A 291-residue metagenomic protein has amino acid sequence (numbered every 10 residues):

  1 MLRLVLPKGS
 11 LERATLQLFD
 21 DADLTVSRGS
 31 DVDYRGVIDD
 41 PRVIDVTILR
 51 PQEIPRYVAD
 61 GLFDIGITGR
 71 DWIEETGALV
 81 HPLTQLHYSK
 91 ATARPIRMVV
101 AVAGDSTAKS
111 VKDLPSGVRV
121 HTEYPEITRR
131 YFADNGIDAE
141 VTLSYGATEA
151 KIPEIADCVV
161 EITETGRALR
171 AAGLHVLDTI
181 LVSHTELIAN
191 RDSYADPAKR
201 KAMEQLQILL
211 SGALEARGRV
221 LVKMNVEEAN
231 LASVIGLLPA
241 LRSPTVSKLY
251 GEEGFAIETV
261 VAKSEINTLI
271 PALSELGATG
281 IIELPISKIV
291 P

Functional and structural regions predicted by a protein language model:
M1-V43, T68-R97, D105-P291: Small-molecule-sensing regulatory modules
V46-L49: Alpha-helical substrate-recognition element adjacent to the catalytic core
P51-P55, I266: Residues at or immediately preceding the N-termini of alpha-helices
I54-Y57, E149-A150: Short, hydrophobic alpha-helical packing/hinge segments within bilobed ligand-binding/sensory domains
D60-L62, I155: Alpha-helix C-terminal capping/helix-to-coil transition sites in glycosyltransferase folds
V102: Acidic, glycine- and histidine-enriched catalytic cores of nucleic acid- and nucleotide-handling enzymes, centered on
